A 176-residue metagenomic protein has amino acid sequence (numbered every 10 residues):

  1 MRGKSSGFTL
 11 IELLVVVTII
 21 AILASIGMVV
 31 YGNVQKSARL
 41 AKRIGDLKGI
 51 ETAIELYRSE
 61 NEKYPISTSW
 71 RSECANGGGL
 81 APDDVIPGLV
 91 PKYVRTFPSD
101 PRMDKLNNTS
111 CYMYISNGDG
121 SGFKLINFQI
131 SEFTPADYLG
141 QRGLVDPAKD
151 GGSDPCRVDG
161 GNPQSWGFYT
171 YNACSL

Functional and structural regions predicted by a protein language model:
M1-R2, I130: Conserved beta-strand elements of beta-rich interaction domains across eukaryotes, especially beta-propellers
R2-Y31: N-terminal single-pass transmembrane signal-anchor helix
G3, K48, S59: Residue-level detection of the helix-turn-helix DNA-binding "recognition helix"
M28-K48: Aliphatic-rich helix starts adjacent to a transmembrane/signal segment
E55, S59-S131: Extracellular/periplasmic head regions of type IV pilus-like filament subunits
D119-L176: Short, surface-exposed interaction loops/tails
